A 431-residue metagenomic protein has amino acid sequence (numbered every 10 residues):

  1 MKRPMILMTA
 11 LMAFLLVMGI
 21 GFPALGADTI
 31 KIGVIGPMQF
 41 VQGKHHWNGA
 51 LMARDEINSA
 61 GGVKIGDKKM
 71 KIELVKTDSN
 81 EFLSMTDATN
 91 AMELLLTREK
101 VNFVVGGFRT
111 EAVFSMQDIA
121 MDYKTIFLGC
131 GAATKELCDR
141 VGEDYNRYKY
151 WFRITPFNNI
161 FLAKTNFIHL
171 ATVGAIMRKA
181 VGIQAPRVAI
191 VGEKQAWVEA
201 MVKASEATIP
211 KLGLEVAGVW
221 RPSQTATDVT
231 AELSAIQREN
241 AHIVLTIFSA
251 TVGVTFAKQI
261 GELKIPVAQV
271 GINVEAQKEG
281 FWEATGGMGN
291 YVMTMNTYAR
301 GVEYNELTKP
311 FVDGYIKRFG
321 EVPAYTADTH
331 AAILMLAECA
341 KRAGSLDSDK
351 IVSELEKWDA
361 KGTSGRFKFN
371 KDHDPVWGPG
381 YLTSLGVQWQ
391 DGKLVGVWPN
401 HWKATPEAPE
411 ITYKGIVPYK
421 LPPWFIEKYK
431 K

Functional and structural regions predicted by a protein language model:
M1-L11: Bacterial N-terminal signal peptides that target proteins for export
T9-I20: Bacterial N-terminal signal peptides
A27, L51-K76, L212-G213: Signal peptide-proximal N-terminal region of secreted/periplasmic/extracellular or secretory-lumen proteins
G33-L51, T77-M85, F108-E111, V191-A200 (+3 more regions): Extracytoplasmic "Venus flytrap"
V41-N48, V63-G142, I154, P222-T230 (+1 more regions): Beta-alpha junction/loop-to-helix N-cap segments that form part of ligand/metal-binding clefts
V101-V219, A268-T294: Extracytoplasmic ligand/sensor domains, especially the bilobed periplasmic-binding protein
T134, P156, I260-A331, K341 (+3 more regions): Extracellular/periplasmic periplasmic-binding protein-like sensory domains
G314-T326, A337-A404: Segments of small-molecule ligand-sensing domains
